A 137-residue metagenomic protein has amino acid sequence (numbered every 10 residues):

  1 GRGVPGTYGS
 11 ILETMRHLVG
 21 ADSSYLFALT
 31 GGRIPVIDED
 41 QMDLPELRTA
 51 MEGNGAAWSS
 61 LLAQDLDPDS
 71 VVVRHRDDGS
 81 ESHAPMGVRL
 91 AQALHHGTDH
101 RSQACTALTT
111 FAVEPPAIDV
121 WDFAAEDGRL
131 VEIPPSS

Functional and structural regions predicted by a protein language model:
G1-D38, D77-S137: Short, contiguous alpha-helical
F27-S70: Helix-adjacent hinge/juxtasegments
D67-G79: Carboxylate-rich helix-loop segments that flank metal/cofactor sites and access channels in metalloenzymes
